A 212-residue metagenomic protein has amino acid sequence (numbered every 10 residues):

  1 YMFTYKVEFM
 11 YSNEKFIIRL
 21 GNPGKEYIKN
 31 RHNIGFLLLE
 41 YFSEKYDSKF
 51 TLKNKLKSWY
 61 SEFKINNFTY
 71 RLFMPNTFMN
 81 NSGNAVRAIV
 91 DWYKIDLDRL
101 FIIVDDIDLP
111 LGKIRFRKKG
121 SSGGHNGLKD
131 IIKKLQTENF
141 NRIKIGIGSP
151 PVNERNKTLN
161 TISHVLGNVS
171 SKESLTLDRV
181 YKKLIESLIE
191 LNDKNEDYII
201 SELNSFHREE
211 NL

Functional and structural regions predicted by a protein language model:
F3-K118, K129-K144, P150-S163, S174-E209: Nucleotide and nucleotide-moiety/phosphate-recognizing core
S122: Phosphate- and other anionic-substrate recognition elements at nucleic-acid/protein interfaces
V165-N168: Intrinsically disordered, low-complexity regions enriched in acidic/Ser/Thr/Pro/Gln residues
